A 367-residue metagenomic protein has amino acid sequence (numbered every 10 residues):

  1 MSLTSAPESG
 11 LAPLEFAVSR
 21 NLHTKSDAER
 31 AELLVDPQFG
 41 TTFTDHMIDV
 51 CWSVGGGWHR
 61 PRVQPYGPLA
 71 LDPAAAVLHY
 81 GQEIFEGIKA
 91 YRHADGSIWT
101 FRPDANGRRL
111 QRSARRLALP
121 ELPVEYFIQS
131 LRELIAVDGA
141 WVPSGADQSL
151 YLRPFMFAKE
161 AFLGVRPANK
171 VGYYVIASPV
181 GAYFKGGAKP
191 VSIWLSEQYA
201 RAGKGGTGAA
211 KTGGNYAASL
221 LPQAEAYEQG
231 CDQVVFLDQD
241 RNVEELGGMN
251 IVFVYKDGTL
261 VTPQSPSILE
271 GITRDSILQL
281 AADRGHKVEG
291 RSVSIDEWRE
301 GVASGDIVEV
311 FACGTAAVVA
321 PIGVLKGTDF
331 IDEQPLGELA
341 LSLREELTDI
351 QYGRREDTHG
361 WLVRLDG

Functional and structural regions predicted by a protein language model:
S2-V137, S149, F155, F162-G367: Helix-start/capping segments and mature chain N-termini
